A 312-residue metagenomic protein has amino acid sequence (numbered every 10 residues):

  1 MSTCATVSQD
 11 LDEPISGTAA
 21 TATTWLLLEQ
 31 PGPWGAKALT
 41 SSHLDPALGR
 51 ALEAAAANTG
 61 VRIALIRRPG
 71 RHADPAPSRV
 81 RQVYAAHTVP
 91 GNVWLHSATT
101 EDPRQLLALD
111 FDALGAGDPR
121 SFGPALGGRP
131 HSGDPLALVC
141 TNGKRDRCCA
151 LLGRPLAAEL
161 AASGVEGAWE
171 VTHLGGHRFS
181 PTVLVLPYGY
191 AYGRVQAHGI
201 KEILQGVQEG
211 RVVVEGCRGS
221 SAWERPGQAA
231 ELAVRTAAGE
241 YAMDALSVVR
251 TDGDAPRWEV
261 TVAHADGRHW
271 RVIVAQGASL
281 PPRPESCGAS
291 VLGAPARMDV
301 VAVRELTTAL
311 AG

Functional and structural regions predicted by a protein language model:
M1-G312: Histidine/cysteine-enriched polar flanking segments
